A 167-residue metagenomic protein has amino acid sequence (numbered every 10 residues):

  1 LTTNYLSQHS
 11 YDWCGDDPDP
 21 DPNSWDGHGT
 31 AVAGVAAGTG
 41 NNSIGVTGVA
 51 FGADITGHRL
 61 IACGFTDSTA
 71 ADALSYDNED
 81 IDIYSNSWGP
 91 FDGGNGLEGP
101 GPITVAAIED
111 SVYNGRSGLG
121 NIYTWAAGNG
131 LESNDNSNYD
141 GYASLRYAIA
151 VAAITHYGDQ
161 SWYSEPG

Functional and structural regions predicted by a protein language model:
L1, D140-G167: Extracellular S/T/G-rich loop segment that most often corresponds to the catalytic His/Ser-adjacent loop
T2-T3, A37, G48-F51, D135 (+2 more regions): Phosphate-coordinating loops and pocket residues in cytosolic domains that bind phosphorylated ligands
Y5, H9-N114, V151-T155: Subtilisin-like peptidase catalytic core
Q8, A50, N78, G118 (+2 more regions): Short, well-ordered coil/turn elements that cap or connect secondary structure elements
G93-L97, G101, E132-N136, D159-W162: Extracytoplasmic/secreted cell-surface and envelope-processing proteins
N114-I122: A short helix->loop->beta-strand "cap" motif at the edges of active sites that frequently abuts
G128: Active-site glycine-centered loops adjacent to acidic/histidine catalytic or metal-binding residues that shape
